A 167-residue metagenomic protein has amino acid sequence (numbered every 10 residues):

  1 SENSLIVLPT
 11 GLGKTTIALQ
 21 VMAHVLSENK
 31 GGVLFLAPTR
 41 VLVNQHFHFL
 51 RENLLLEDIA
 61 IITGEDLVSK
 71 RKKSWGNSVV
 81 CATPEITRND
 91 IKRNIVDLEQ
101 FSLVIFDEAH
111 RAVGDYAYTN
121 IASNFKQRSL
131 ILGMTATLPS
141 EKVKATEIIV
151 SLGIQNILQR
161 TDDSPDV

Functional and structural regions predicted by a protein language model:
S1-V7: Conserved pre-motif I regulatory segment
T10-Q20, G31-E52, I86-R88, L138-K142: Conserved Walker A/P-loop ATP-binding site and its immediately adjacent core in helicase/helicase-like ATPase domains
K14-A23, Y116-N120: Motif I (Walker A/P-loop) of helicase-class P-loop NTPases
K30-G31, L55-E57, E99-F101, Q127-L130 (+1 more regions): Short glycine-/polar-rich loops that comprise or flank the Walker A/P-loop and associated switch/sensor motifs
L36-V41, I62-D66, D162: A short hydrophobic beta-strand->loop->alpha-helix junction that borders the nucleotide-binding pocket of P-loop NTPases
R51-N89: Inter-Walker segment of RecA-like/P-loop motor cores
P84-R88, R93-A145: SF2 helicase catalytic motif II
V143-T146, G153-V167: Conserved interdomain linker/interface between the two RecA-like ATPase lobes of SF2 helicase motors
